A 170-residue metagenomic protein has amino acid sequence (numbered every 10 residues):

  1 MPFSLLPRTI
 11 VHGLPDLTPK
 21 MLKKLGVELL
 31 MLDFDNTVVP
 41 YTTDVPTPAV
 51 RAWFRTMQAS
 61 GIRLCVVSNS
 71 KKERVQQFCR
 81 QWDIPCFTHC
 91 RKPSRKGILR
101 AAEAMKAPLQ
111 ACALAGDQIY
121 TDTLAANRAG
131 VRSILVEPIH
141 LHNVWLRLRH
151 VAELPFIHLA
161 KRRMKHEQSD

Functional and structural regions predicted by a protein language model:
P2-L32, V39, T43-D44, P48-L114 (+1 more regions): Asp-based, Mg2+/Mn2+-dependent phosphohydrolase catalytic module
